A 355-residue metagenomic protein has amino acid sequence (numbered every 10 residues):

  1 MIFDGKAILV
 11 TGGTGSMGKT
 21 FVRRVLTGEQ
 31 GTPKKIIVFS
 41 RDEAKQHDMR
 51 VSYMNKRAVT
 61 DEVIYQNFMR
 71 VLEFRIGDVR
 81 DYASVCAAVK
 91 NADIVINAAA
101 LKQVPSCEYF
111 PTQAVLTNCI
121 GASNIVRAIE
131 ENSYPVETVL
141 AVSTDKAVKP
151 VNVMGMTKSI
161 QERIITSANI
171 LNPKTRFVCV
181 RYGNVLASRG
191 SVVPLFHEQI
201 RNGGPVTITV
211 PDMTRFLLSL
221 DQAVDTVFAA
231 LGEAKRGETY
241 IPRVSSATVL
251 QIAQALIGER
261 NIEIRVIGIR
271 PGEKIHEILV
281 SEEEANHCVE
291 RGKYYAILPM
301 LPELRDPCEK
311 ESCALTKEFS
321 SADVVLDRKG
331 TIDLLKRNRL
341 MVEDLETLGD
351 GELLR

Functional and structural regions predicted by a protein language model:
M1, G5-K6, E162-R355: Strand-loop microenvironment adjacent to phosphate/nucleotide-handling motifs in alpha/beta enzyme folds
K6-G28: N-terminal Rossmann NAD(P)H-binding glycine-rich loop of SDR-like oxidoreductase domains
T11, V89-A98, A141: Rossmann-fold scaffold of SDR-type NAD(P)-dependent oxidoreductases
Q30-K45: Conserved glycine-rich Rossmann-like NAD(P)H-binding loop of the short-chain dehydrogenase/reductase
S40, V71, R75-I76, L116 (+2 more regions): Conserved residues in the N-terminal Rossmann fold of short-chain dehydrogenase/reductase
I64-I94: Conserved Rossmann-fold cofactor-binding substructure of NAD(P)-dependent oxidoreductases
F74, A114, V139, F177-V180: Hydrophobic/aromatic anchor residues within beta-strands of the central parallel beta-sheet of Rossmann-like
N97, L101-E162: Conserved Rossmann-fold NAD(P)-dependent oxidoreductase catalytic core, especially the SDR/UDP-sugar
